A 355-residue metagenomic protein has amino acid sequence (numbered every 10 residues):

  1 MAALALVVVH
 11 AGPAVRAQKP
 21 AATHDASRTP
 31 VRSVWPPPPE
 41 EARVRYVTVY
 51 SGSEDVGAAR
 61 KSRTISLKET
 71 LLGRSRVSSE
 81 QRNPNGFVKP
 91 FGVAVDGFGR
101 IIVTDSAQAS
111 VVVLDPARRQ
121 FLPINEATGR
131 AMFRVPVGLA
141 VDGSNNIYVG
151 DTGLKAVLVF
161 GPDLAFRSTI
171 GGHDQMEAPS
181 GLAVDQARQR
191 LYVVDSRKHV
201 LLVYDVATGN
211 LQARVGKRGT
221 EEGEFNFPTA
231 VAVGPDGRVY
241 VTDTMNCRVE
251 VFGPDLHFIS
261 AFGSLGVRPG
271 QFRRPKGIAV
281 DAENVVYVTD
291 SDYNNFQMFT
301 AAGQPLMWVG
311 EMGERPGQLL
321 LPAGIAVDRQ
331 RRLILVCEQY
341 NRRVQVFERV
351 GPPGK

Functional and structural regions predicted by a protein language model:
M1-H10: Bacterial N-terminal signal peptides
A11, R16-A17: Boundary at the C-terminal end of the N-terminal hydrophobic targeting segment
Q18-K355: Eukaryotic scaffold repeat domains enriched in small/polar residues
